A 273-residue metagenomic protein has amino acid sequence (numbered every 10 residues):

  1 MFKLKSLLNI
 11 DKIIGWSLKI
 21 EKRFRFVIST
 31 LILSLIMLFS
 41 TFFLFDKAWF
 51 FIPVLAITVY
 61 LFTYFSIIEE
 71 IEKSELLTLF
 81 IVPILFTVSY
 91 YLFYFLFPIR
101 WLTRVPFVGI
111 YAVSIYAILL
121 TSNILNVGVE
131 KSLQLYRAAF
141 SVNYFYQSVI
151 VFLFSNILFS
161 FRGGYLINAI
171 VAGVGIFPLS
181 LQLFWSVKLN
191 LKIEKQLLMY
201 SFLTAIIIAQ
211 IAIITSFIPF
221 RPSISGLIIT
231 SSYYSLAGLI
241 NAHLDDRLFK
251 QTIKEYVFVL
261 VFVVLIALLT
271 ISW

Functional and structural regions predicted by a protein language model:
F2-K12, T30-L33, I52-E69, V113-E130 (+3 more regions): Hydrophobic, membrane-facing alpha-helical anchors
N9, F26-F39, F86, Y91-P98 (+3 more regions): Membrane-helix boundary elements
K12-L31, E75, Q251-I253: N-terminal membrane topogenic signal
D46-F51, Y60-Y146, I150-G163: Membrane-interface helix-loop-helix junctions at boundaries between adjacent transmembrane segments
A56-V59, P83-T87, T204-I208, S225-I240: Hydrophobic alpha-helical membrane segments
E69, F217-F220, I240-Q251: Membrane-helix boundary connector in multi-pass membrane proteins
S186-S231: Intrinsically disordered, low-complexity segments enriched in Gly and acidic/Ser/Thr residues that form flexible
T252-W273: Final/C-terminal transmembrane alpha-helix of multipass membrane proteins
